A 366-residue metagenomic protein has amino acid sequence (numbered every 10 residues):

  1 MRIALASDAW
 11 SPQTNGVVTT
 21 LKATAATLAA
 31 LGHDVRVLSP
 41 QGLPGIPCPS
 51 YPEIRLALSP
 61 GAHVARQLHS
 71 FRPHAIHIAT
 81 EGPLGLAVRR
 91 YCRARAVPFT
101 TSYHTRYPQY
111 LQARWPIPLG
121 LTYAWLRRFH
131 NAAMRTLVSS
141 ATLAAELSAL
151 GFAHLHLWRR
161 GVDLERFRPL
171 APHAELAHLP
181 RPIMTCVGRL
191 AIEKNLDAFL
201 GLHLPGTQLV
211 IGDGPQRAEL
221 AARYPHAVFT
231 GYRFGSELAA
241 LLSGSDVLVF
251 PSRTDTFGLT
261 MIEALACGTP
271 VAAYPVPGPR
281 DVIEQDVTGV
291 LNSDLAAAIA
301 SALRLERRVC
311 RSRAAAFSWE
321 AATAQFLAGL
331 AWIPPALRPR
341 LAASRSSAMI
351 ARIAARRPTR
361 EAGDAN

Functional and structural regions predicted by a protein language model:
P98-T100, Q109-R128: Nucleotide-sugar donor phosphate/pyrophosphate-binding loop at the beta->alpha transition of glycosyltransferases
A124-L170: Donor nucleotide-sugar binding/catalytic pocket of nucleotide-sugar-dependent glycosyltransferases
H130, A240-S245, F326: Short alpha-helical donor nucleotide-sugar binding micro-motif in glycosyltransferases
P172-L209: Conserved donor-binding/catalytic core segment of Leloir-type glycosyltransferases
A174, R304-A354: A charged, aromatic-enriched C-terminal amphipathic alpha-helix characteristic of glycosyltransferases across folds
R217-S236: Nucleotide-activated donor-binding/catalytic signature segment of Leloir-type glycosyltransferases, i.e., the conserved
R253: Aromatic "clamp/platform" in nucleotide-sugar-dependent glycosyltransferases that forms part of the donor/acceptor
P270-A273, I283, N292: Short hydrophobic beta-strand element within catalytic cores of glycosyltransferases and related nucleotide-activated
